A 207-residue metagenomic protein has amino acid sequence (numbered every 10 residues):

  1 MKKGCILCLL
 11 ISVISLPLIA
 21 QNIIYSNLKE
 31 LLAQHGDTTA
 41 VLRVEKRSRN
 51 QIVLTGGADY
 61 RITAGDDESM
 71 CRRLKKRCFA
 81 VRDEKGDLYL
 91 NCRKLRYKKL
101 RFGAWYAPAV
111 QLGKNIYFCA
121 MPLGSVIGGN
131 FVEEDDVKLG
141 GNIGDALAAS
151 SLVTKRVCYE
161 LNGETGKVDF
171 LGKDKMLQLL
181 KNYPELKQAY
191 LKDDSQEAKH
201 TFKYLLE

Functional and structural regions predicted by a protein language model:
M1-I24: Bacterial Sec-dependent N-terminal signal peptides
K3, Y159, K187-Q188: A near-ubiquitous, low-amplitude feature marking generic local secondary-structure context
N22-P184: Aromatic-patch recognition
L179-E207: C-terminal partner/receptor-binding element of secreted or periplasmic proteins
